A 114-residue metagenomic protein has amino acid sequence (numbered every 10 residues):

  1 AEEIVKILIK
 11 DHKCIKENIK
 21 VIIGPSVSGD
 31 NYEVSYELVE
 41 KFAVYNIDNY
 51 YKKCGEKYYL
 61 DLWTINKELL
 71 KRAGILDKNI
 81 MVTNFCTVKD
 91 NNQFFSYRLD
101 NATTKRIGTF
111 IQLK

Functional and structural regions predicted by a protein language model:
A1-K114: Active-site microenvironment for binding and transforming phosphate-containing groups
